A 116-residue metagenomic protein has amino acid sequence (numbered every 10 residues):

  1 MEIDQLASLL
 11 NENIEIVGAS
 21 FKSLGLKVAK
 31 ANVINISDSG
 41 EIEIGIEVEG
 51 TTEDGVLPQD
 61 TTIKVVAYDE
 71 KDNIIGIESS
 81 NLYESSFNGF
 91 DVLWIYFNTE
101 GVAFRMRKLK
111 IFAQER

Functional and structural regions predicted by a protein language model:
M1-E41: Transition segment at domain starts
D38-G40, G55-Q59, F87-G89: A generic structural micro-feature
I42-G50: Short, well-ordered beta-strand segments enriched in hydrophobic/aromatic residues
G50-D54, K71: Short, acidic/polar linear motifs in exposed loop/turn regions
E53-D60, A103-R105: A short beta-turn/strand-edge loop motif at beta-sheet boundaries
P58-I63, E78-S79: Short, surface-exposed coil-to-beta transition loops
V65-D69: Conserved aromatic beta-strand anchor motif in extracellular beta-sandwich/beta-rich domains
E70-R116: Short, solvent-exposed, Trp/other aromatic-anchored flexible loops in extracytoplasmic proteins
